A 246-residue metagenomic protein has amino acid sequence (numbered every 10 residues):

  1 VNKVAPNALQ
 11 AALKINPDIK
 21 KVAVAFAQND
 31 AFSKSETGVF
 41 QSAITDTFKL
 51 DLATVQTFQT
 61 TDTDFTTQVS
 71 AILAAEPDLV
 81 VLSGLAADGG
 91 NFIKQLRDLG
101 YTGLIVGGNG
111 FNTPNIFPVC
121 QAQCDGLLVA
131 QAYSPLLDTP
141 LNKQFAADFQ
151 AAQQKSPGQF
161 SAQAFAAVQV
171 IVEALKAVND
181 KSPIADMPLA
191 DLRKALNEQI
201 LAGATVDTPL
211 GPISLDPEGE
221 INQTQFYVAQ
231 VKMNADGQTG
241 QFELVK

Functional and structural regions predicted by a protein language model:
V1-K246: Extracytosolic ligand-binding ectodomains
